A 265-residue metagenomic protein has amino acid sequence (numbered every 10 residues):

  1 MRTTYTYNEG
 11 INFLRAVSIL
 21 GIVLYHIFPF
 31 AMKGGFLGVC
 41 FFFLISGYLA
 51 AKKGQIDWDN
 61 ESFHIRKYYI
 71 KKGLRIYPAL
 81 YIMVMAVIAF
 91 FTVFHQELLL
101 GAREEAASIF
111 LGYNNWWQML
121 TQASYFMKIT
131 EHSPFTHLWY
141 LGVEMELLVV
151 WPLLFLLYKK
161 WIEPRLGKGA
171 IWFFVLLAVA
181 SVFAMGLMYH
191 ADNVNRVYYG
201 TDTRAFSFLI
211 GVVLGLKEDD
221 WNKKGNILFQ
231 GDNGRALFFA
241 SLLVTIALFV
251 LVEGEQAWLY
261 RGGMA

Functional and structural regions predicted by a protein language model:
R2-I11, V17-A265: Hydrophobic membrane-embedded alpha-helices and membrane-water interface caps/short interhelical or interfacial loops
